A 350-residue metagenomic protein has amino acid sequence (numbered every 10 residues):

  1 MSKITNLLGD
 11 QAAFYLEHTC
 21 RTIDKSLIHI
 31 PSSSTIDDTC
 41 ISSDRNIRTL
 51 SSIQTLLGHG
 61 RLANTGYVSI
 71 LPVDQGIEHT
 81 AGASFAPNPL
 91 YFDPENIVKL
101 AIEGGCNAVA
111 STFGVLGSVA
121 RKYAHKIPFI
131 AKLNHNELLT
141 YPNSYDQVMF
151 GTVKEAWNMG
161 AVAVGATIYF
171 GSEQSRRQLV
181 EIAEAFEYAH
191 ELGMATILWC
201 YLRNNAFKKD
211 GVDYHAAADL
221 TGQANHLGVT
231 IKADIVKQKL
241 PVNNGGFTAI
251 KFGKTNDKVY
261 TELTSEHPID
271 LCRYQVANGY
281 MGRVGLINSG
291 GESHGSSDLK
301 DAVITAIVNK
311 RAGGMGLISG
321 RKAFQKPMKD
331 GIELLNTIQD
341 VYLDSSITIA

Functional and structural regions predicted by a protein language model:
M1-H79, S84, G117-K126, Y274: N-terminal amphipathic alpha-helix/helix-capping segment at the start of soluble metabolic enzymes
K3-I4, A131, S346-A350: Short, highly charged low-complexity linear segments
K25-I30, A63, G76-I287, S296-G316 (+1 more regions): Alpha/beta enzyme core
S43, S265, G295-S296, M328: Hydrophobic alpha-helical scaffolding
F170-S172, E292-H294, A323-Q325: Short histidine/acidic/glycine/proline-rich micro-motifs that form metal- and phosphate-coordinating active-site loops
L286-E292, S319-K322: Glycine-rich beta-strand-to-loop/alpha-helix junction loops that act as flexible
A312-G313, A323-A350: C-terminal helical cap(s) of enzyme catalytic domains, especially alpha/beta-barrels
